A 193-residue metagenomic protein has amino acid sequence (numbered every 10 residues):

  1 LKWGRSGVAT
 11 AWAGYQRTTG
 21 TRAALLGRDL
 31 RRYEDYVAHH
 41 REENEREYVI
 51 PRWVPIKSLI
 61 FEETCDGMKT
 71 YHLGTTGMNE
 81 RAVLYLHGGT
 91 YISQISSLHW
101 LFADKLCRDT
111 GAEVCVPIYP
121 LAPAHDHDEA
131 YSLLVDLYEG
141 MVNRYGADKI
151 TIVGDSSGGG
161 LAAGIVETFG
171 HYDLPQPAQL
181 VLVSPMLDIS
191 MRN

Functional and structural regions predicted by a protein language model:
L1-T75: A glycine/proline-hinged amphipathic helix-loop "lid/cap" segment that gates access to hydrophobic ligand pockets
E62-Y71, G77-N193: Alpha/beta-hydrolase superfamily serine-hydrolase fold, recognizing
